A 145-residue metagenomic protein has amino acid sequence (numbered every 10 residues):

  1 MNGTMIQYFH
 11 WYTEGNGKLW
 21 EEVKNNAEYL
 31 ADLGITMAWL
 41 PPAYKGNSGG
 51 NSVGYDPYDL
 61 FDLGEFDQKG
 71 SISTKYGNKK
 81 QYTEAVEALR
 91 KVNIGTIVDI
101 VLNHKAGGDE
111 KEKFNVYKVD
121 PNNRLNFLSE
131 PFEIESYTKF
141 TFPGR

Functional and structural regions predicted by a protein language model:
N2-N25, D32-T36, L40-R145: Substrate-binding/active-site clefts of carbohydrate-active enzymes
